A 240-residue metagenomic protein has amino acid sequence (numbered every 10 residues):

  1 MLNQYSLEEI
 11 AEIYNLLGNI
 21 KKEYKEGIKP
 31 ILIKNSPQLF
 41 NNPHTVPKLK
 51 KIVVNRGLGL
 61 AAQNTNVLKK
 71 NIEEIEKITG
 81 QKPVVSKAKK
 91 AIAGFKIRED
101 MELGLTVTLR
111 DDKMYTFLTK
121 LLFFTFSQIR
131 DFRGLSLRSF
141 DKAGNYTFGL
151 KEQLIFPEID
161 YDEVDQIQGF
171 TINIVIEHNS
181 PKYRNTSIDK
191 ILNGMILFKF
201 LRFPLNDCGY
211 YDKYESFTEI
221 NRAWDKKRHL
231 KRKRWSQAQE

Functional and structural regions predicted by a protein language model:
M1-E240: Ribosome-associated RNA-binding proteins
